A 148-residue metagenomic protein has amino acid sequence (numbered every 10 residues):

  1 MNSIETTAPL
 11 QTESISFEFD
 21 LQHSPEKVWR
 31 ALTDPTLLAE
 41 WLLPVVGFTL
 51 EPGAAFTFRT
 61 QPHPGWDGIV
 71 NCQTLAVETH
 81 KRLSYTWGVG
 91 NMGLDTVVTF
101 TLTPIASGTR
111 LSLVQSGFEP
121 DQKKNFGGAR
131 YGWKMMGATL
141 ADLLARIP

Functional and structural regions predicted by a protein language model:
M1-G47: Hydrophobic ligand-binding cavity/cleft-lining segments
Q11, I15, G68, T96: Exposed loop/turn and edge beta-strand positions of beta-sandwich/beta-sheet ligand-binding modules
S16-F17, T36-I69, H80-R82: Short beta-edge strand/loop motif at the mouth of beta-sheet-based domains
F19, I69-A76, V97-P104: Hydrophobic/aromatic beta-strand elements that line small-molecule binding cavities or substrate pockets in beta-rich
P25-E26, L75-K81, T101-R110: A short, structured loop/turn motif at beta-sheet edges
V28, L38, F56-F58, T74 (+4 more regions): Hydrophobic pocket/interface hotspot
G88-L94, V114-P120: Short, solvent-exposed aromatic-acidic interface loops
R110, G117-P148: A conserved amphipathic terminal alpha-helix motif
